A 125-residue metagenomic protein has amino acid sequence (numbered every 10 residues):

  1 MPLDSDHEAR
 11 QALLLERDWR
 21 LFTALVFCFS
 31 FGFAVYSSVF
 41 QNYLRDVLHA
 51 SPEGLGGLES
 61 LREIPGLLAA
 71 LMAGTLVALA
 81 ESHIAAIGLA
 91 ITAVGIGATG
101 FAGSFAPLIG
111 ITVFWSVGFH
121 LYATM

Functional and structural regions predicted by a protein language model:
D6-G66, P107-I109, F114, A123: Helix-loop boundary and gating motifs at the non-cytosolic
F22, A85-G88, T92: Hydrophobic alpha-helical transmembrane segments of polytopic
F31, I64, L68-L71, A90 (+1 more regions): Generic alpha-helical transmembrane segments of integral inner-membrane proteins, especially permease/transport modules
S38, L71, G97-F101, T124: Membrane-embedded alpha-helical segments of multi-pass transporters/permeases
L48, V77-L79, G100-F101: Membrane-helix boundary and inter-helical linker elements of multi-pass secondary transporters
L68-S82: Helix-to-loop junctions at the C-terminal end of transmembrane segments in multipass secondary transporters
A90-S104, I109: C-terminal ends and interior cores of transmembrane alpha-helices in multi-pass membrane transporters/permeases
F119-M125: Cytoplasmic helix-loop-helix junction between adjacent transmembrane helices in 12-TM secondary transporters
